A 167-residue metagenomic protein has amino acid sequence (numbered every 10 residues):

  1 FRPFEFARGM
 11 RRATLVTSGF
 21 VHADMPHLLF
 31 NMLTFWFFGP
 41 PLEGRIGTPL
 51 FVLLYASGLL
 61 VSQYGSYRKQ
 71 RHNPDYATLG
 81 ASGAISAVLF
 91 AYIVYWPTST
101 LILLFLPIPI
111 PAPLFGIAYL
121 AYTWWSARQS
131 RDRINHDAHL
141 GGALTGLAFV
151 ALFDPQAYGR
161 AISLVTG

Functional and structural regions predicted by a protein language model:
F1-G167: A detector for small-residue-rich transmembrane helices and their helix-helix packing motifs
